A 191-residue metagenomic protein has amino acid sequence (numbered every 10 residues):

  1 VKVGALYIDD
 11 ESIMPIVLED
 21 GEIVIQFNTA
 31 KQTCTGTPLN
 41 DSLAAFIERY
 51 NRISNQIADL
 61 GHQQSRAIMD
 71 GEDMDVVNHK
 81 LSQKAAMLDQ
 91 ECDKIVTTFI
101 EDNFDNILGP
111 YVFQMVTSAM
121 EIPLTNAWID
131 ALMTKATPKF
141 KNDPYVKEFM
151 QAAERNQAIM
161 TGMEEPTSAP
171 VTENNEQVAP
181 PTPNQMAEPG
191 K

Functional and structural regions predicted by a protein language model:
V1, G190-K191: Intrinsic structural disorder
V1-M87, D93: A non-transmembrane, solvent-exposed segment enriched in polar/low-complexity residues
G36-A44, D70, M74-N78, D105-N106 (+2 more regions): Short, structured coil/loop segments at alpha-helix boundaries
A85-A86, T98, A119: Short, glycine/charged-rich beta-strand-loop motifs at protein surfaces that mediate ligand recognition and catalysis
A85-D93, P123-D130: Helix-turn-helix repeat elements of alpha-solenoid scaffolds
I95-N103: Short, solvent-exposed, charged loop/turn and helix-capping segments that join or cap alpha-helices on peripheral
E101, L108-G190: Charged, long alpha-helical assembly modules
